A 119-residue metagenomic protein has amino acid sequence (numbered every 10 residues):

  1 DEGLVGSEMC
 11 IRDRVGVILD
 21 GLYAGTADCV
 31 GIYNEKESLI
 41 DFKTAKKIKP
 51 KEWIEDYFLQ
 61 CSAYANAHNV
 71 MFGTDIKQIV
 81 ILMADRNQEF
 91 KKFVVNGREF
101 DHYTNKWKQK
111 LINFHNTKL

Functional and structural regions predicted by a protein language model:
D1-I11: Single conserved hydrophobic/aromatic residue that forms the stacking wall/gate of nucleotide- or nucleobase-binding
V15-T117: Mg2+/Mn2+-dependent nuclease catalytic core
